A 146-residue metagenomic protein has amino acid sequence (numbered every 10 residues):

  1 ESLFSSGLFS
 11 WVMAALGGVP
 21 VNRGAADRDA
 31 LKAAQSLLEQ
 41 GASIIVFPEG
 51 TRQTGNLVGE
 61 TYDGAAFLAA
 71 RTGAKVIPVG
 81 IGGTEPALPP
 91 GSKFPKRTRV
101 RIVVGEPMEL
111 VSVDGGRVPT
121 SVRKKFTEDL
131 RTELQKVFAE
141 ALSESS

Functional and structural regions predicted by a protein language model:
E1-A26, K32-A33: Catalytic core of membrane glycerolipid acyltransferases/transacylases, capturing the structured, soluble-facing
R28-S146: Non-catalytic C-terminal accessory region of glycerolipid acyltransferases and related lyso-lipid remodeling enzymes
